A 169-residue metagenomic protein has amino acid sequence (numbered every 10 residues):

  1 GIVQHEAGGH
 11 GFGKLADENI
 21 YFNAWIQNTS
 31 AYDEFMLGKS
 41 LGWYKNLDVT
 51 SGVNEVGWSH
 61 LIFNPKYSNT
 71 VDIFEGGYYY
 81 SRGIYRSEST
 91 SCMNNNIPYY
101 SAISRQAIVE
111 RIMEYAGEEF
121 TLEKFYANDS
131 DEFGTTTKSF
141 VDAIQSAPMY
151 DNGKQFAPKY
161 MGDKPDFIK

Functional and structural regions predicted by a protein language model:
G1-E18: Active-site recognition of the HExxH zinc-binding catalytic motif
A16-K169: Replace "(M1/M4/M9/M12/WLM)" with "(e.g., M1/M4/M8/M9/M12/M26/WLM)" and add "not limited to" to clarify scope
